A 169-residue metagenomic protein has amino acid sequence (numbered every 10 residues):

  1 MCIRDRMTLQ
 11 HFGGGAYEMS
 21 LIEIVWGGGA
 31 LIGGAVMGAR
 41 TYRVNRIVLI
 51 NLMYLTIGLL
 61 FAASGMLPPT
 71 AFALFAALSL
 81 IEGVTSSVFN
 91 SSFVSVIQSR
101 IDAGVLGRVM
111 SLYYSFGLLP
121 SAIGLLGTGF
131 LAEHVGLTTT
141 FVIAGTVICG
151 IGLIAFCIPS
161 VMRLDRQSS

Functional and structural regions predicted by a protein language model:
M1-D5: Conserved small/polar residues in nucleotide/adenosyl-binding loops
M7-S169: C-terminal transmembrane bundle of multi-pass solute transporters/carriers
